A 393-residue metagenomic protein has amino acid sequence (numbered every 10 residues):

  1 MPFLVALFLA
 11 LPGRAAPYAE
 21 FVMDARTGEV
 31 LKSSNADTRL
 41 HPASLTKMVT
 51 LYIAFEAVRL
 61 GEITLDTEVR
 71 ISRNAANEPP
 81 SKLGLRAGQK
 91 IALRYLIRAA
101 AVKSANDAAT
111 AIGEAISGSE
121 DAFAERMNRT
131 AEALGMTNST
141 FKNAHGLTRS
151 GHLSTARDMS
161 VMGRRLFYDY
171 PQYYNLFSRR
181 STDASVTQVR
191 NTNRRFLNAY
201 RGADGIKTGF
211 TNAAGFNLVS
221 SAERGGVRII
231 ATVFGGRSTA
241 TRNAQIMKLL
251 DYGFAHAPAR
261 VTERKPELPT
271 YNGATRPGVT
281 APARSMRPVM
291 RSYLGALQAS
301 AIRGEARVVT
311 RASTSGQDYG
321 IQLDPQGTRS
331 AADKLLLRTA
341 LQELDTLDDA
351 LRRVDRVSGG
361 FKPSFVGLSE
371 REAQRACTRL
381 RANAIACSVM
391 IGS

Functional and structural regions predicted by a protein language model:
L7-R157, F167, R352-R353: Active-site-adjacent loops and short helices of periplasmic peptidoglycan-processing enzymes
Y18, Q317-G320: Short structural boundary motif marking the start of a folded domain
V69, L83, A231, I321 (+1 more regions): Preference for bulky hydrophobic residues occupying beta-strand positions in well-ordered beta-sheet regions
N143, L323-P325, F365: Short glycine-centered, acidic/aromatic-flanked micro-motifs in structured strand/loop junctions that mark active-site
D158-Q317, G327-S393: Extracytoplasmic
